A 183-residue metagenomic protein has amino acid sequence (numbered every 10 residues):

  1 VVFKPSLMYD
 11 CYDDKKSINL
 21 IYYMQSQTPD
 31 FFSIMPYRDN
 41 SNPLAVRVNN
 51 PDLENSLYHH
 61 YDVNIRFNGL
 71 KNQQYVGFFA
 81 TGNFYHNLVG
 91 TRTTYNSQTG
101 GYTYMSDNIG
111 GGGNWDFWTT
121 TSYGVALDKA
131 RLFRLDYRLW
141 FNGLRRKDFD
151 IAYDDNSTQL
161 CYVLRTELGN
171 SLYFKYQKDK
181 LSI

Functional and structural regions predicted by a protein language model:
V1-I183: Exposed, low-structure sequence patches enriched in small/polar residues
